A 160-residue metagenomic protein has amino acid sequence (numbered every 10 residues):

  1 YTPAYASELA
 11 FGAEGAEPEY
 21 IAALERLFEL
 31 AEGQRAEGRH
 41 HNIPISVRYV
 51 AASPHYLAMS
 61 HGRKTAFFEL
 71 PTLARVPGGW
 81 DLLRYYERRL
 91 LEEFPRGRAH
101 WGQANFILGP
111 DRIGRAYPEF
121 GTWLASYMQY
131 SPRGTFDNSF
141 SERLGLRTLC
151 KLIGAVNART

Functional and structural regions predicted by a protein language model:
Y1-A116: Substrate-recognition/cap regions that form aromatic- and gly/pro-loop-enriched pockets for small-molecule ligands
L82, E92-T160: Activity-critical C-terminal alpha-helical subdomain
